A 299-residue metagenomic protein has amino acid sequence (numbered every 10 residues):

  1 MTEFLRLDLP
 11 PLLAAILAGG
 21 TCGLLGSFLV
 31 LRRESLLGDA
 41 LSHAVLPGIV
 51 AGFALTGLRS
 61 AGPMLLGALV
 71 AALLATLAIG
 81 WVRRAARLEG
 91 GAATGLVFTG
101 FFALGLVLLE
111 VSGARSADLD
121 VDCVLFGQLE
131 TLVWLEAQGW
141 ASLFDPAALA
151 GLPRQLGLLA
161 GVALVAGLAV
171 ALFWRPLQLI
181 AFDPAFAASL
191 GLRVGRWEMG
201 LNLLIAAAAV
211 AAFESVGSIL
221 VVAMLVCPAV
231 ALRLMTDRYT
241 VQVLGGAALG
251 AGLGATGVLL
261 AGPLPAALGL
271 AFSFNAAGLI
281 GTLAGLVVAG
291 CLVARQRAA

Functional and structural regions predicted by a protein language model:
M1-T21: Membrane-interfacial amphipathic/re-entrant helices at transmembrane-helix boundaries
L12-L17, L65-V70, A92-L96, L156-G161 (+3 more regions): Hydrophobic alpha-helical transmembrane segments
G20, H43-A44, T99-G100, R196-A207 (+2 more regions): Hydrophobic alpha-helical segments embedded in the membrane of multi-pass proteins
T21-C22, A71-I79, F101-G105, E130-W134 (+3 more regions): Membrane-embedded alpha-helical core segments of multi-pass
S27-L119, L232-A251, L260, L264-G269 (+2 more regions): Short loop segments and helix-boundary regions at transmembrane helix junctions of multi-pass inner-membrane proteins
F102-V165, A169: Transmembrane helix-bundle core of multi-pass membrane transporters and related energy-transducing complexes
A150-P228: Helix-loop-helix "hairpin" substructures at the membrane interface of multi-pass membrane proteins
A276-G290: Small-residue-rich transmembrane alpha-helices that serve as helix-helix interface/gating elements in multipass
